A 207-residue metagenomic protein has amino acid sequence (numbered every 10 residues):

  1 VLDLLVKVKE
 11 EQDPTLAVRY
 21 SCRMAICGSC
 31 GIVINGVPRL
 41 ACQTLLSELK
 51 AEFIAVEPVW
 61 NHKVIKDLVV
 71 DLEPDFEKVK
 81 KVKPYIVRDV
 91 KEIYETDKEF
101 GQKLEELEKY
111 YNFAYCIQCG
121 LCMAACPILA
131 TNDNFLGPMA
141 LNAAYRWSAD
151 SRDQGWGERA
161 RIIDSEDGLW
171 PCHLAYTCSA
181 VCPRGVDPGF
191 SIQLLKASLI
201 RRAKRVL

Functional and structural regions predicted by a protein language model:
V1-E11, E57-L207: Ferredoxin-type iron-sulfur electron-transfer modules in oxidoreductases and energy-metabolism complexes
D13-R19: Active-site phosphate-binding and catalytic loops of NTP-dependent enzymes
C22-G31: Short, structured protein-protein interaction patches enriched in aromatics and acidic/basic residues, typified by
C30, K50-A51, A180: Extracellular/mature segments of secreted proteins
V33-V37: Short strand-turn-strand beta-turns centered on an Asx-Gly dipeptide
R39-K50: Structured interaction patches on ligand/partner-binding surfaces of diverse proteins
L49-E57: Ligand-binding loop in jelly-roll beta-barrel domains
